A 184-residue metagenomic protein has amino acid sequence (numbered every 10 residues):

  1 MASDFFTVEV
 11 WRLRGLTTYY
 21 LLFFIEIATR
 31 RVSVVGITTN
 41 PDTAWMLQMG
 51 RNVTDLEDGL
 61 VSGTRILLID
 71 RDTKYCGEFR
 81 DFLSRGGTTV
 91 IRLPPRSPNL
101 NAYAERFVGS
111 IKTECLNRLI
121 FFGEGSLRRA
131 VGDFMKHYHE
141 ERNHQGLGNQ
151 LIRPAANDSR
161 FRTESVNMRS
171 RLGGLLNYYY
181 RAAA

Functional and structural regions predicted by a protein language model:
M1-A184: Charged DNA-binding/catalytic regions of mobile-element recombinases
